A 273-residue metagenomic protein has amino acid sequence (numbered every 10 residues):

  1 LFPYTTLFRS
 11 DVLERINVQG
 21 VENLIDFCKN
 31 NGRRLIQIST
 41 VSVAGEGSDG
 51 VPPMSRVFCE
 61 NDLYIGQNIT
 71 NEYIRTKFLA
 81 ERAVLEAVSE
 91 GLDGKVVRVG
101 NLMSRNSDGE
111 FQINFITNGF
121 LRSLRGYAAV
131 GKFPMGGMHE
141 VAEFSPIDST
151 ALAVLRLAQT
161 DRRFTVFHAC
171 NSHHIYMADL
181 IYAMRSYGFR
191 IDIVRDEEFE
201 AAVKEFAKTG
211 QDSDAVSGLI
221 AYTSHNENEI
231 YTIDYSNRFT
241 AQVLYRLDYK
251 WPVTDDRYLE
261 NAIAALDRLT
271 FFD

Functional and structural regions predicted by a protein language model:
L1-L7: Short, small-residue-biased leader/transition segments that mark boundaries at the very start of proteins
F8-S10, R15, Q19-E72, K95: Conserved Rossmann-fold NAD(P)-dependent oxidoreductase catalytic core, especially the SDR/UDP-sugar
R9, Y64-Q67, D108, N114 (+3 more regions): A conserved pocket-lining segment of Rossmann-fold NAD(P)-dependent short-chain dehydrogenase/reductase
F78-F111: Conserved beta-loop-beta element that borders a ligand/cofactor-binding pocket
V99-S107, G136-V141, F167-I175, R185: Glycine-rich Rossmann NAD(P)(H)-binding loop
F133-G137, E200-L247: A hydrophobic C-terminal alpha-helical subdomain
R156-S224, W251, A264-L269: Mid/C-terminal beta-alpha module of Rossmann-like enzyme folds, strongest in SDR-family dehydrogenases/epimerases
I230, D234-D273: Amphipathic terminal alpha-helices
